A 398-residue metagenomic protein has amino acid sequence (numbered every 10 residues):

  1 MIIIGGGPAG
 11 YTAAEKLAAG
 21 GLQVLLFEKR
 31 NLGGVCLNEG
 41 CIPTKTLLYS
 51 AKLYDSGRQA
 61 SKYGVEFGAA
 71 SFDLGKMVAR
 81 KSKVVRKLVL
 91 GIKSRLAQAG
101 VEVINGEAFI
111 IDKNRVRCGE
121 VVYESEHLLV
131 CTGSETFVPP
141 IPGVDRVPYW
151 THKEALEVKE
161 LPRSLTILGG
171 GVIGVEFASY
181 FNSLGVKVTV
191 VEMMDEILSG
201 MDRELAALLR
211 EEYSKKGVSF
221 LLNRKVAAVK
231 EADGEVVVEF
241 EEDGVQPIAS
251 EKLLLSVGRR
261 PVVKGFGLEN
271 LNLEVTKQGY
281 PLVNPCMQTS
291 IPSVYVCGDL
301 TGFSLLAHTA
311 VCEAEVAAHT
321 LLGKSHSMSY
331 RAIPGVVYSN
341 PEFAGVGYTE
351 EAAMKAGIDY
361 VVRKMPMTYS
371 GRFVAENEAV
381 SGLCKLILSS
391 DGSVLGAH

Functional and structural regions predicted by a protein language model:
M1-L26, G174-N182: N-terminal Rossmann-like FAD-binding beta1-loop-alpha1 element of flavoenzymes
M1-Y11, A19, D202-L205, K215 (+4 more regions): Mid-to-C-terminal Rossmann-like scaffold of FAD/NAD(P)H-dependent oxidoreductases
I2-I4, A108, Y123-G133, L168 (+4 more regions): Short hydrophobic core segments
G5-P8, K29-R30, L168-G171, D299: Glycine-rich Rossmann-fold phosphate-binding loop(s) that bind the pyrophosphate of adenine dinucleotide cofactors
E15-L22, F27-L161, T189, M194-L198 (+6 more regions): Glycine-rich flavin
T136, G279-P292, R372-K385, S389: FAD-binding beta-loop-beta segment adjacent to the flavin cofactor pocket
D145-R163, P247-L322: FAD-site-proximal beta/loop scaffold in flavoenzymes
I167-M193, D233: Rossmann-like dinucleotide/phosphate-binding beta-alpha-beta segment
